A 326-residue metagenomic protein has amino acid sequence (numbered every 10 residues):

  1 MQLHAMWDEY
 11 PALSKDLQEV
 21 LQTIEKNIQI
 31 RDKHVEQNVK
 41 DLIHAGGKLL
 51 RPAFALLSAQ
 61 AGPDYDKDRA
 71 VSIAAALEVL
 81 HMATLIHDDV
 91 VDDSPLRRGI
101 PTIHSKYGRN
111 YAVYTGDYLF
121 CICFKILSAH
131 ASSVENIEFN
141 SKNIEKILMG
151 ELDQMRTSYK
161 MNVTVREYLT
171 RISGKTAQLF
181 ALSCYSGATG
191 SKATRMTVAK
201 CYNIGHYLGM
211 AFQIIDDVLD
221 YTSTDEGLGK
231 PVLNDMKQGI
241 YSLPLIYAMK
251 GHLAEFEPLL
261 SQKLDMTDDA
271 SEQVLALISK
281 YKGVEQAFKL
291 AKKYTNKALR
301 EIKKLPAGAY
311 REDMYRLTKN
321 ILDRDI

Functional and structural regions predicted by a protein language model:
M1-P11: Charged, compositionally biased N-terminal leader segments and the immediate start of the first structured element
A12, D16-E19, E25-E257, K319: Mg2+-dependent prenyl diphosphate-binding active-site environment of isoprenoid biosynthetic enzymes
Q60, N143-K146, Y207, D265-T267 (+3 more regions): A short structural micro-motif
Y168-L169, L290-A291, D325-I326: Juxtamembrane/interfacial segments around transmembrane helices
F256-I302: Mobile late-domain/C-terminal helix-loop "cap" segments that border catalytic sites or the cytosolic face
Y294, R300, G308-I326: Short, amphipathic C-terminal "tail helix"
